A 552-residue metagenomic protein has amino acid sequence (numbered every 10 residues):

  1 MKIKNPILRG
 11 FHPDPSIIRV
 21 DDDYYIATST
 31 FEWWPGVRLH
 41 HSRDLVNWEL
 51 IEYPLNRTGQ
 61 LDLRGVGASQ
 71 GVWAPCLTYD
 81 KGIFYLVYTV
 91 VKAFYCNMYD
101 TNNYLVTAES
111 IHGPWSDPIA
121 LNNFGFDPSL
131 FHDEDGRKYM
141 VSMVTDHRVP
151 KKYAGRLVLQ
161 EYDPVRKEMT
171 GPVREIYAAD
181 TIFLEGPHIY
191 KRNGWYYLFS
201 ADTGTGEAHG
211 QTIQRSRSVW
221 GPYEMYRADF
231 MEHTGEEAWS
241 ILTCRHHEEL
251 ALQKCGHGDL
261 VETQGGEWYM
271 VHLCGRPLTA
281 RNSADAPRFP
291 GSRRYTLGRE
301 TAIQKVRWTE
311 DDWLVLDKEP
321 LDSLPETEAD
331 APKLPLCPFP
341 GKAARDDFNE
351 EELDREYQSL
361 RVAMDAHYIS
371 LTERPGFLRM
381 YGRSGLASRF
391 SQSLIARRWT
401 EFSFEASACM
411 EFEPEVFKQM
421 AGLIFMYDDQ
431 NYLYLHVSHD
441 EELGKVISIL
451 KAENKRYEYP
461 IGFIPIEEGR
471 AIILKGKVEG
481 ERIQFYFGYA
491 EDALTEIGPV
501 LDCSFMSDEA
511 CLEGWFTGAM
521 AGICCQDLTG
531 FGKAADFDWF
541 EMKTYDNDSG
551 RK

Functional and structural regions predicted by a protein language model:
M1-K552: Carbohydrate-active catalytic/glycan-binding domains of CAZyme proteins, especially the secreted or lumenal ectodomains
